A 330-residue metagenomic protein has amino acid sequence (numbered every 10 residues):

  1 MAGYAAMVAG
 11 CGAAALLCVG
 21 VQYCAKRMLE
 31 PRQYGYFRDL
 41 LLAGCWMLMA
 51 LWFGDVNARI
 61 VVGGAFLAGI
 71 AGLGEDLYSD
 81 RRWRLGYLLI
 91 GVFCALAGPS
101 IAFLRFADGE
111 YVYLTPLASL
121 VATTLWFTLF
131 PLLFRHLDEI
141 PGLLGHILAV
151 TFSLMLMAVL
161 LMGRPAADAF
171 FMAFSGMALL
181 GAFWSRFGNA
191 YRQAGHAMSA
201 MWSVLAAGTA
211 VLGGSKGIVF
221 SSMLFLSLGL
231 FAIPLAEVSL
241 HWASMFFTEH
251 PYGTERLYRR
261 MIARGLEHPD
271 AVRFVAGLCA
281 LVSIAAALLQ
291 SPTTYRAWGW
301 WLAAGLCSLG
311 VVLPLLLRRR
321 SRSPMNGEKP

Functional and structural regions predicted by a protein language model:
A2-E30, D39-I70, L144-G327: Alpha-helical transmembrane segments
M28, R32, F127-H136, P141 (+1 more regions): Membrane-anchoring/interfacial helices and their immediately flanking loops in integral membrane proteins
L48-R59, G74-D80, L96-V112: Transmembrane alpha-helix boundary signature
V61-G64, R84-I90: Hydrophobic mid-bilayer segments of alpha-helices in multi-pass membrane transport proteins, especially secondary
F66-I70, I90, C94-I101, A122-R135 (+2 more regions): Membrane-embedded alpha-helical core segments of multi-pass
E75-R84, R135-L143, F187-G195: Membrane-helix interface "capping/anchor" motifs
G109-A122, R260, R264-G265: Short aromatic-rich membrane-water interface segments that cap or initiate transmembrane helices in multi-pass membrane
